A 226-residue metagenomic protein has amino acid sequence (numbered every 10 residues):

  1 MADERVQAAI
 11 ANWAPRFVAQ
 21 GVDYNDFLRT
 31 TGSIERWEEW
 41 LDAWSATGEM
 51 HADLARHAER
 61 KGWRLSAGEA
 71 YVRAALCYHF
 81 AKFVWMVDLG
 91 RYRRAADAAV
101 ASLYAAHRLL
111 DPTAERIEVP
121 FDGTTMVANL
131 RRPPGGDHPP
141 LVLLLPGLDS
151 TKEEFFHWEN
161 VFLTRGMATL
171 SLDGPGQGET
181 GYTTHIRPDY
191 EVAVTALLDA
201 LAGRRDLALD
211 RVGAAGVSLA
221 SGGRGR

Functional and structural regions predicted by a protein language model:
M1-W40, R132: Long, non-catalytic architectural segments outside compact domain cores
W44, G48-H51, L89, R93-D137: N-terminal cap/lid segment of alpha/beta-hydrolase-fold proteins
R64, G68-A96: Short, charge-rich amphipathic alpha-helical segments embedded in non-transmembrane helical bundles/solenoids
R132, H138-G147: Short beta-strand element of the alpha/beta-hydrolase
L144-H157, T169: Serine-hydrolase catalytic-loop signature spanning alpha/beta hydrolases and amidase-signature enzymes
E154, V161, T184-A214, L219-G223: Alpha/beta-hydrolase active-site loop
F162-E179: Conserved alpha/beta-hydrolase
